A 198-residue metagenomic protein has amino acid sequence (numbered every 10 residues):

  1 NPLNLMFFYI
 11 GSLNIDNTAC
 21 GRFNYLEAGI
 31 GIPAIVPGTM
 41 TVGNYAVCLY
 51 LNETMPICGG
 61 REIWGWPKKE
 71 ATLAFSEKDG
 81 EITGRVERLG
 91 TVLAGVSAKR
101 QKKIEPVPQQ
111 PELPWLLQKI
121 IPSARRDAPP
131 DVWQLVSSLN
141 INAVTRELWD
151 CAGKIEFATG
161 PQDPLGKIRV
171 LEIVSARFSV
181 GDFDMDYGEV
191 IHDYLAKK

Functional and structural regions predicted by a protein language model:
N1-L13: N-terminal ordered "arm"
I15-S97: Aromatic- and glycine-enriched beta-alpha-beta binding-site module
W64-K198: Interaction-surface and assembly-scaffold signal
